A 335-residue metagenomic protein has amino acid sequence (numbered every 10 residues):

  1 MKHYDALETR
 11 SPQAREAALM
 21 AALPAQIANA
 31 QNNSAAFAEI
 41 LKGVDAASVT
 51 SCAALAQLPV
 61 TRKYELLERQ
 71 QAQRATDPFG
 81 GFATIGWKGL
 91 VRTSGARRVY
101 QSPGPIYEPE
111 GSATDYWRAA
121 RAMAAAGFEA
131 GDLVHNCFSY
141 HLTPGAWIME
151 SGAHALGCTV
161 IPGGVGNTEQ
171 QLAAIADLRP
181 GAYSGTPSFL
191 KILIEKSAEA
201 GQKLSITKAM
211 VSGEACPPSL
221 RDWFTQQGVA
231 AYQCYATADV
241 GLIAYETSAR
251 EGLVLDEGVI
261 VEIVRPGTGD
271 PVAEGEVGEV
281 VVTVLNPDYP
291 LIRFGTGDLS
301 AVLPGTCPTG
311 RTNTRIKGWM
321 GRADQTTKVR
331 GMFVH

Functional and structural regions predicted by a protein language model:
M1-Q101, P105-A125, E129-A130: Nucleotide 5′-phosphate-binding alpha/beta core
M1-Q31, A35, P144, L156-H335: Active-site glycine/GP-rich loop and adjacent strand/helix microenvironment that borders small-molecule binding pockets
T50-S51, R62, H135, I161 (+2 more regions): Hydrophobic/aromatic beta-strand patches that form the interior of the parallel beta-sheet core in alpha/beta enzyme
L55-Q57, L133-L142, A153, N167-Q171 (+1 more regions): Short, glycine/charge-rich beta-strand/loop segments that flank catalytic centers and engage negatively charged groups
G89, M123, S139-Y140, Q171 (+1 more regions): Catalytic micro-motifs at enzyme active sites that drive phosphoryl/nucleotidyl and oxygen chemistry
S102-P103, V134, A153, V261: Hydrophobic alpha-helical segments that mediate membrane insertion or helix-helix packing
A120, A124-V160: Conserved AMP-binding loop of ANL adenylate-forming enzymes
